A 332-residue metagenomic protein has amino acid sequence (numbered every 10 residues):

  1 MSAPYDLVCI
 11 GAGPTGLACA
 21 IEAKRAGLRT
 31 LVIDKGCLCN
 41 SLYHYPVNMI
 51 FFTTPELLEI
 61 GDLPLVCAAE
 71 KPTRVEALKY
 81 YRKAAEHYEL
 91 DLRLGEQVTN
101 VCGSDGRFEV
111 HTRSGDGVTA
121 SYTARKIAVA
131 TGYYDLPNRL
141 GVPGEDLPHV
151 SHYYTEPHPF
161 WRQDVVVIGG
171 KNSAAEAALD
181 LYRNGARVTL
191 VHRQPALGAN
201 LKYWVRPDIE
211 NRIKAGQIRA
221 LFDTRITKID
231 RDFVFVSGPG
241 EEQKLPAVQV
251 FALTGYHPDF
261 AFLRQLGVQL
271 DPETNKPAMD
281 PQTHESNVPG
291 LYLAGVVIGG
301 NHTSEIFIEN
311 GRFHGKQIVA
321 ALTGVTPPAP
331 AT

Functional and structural regions predicted by a protein language model:
M1-I10, R25, N40, H44 (+5 more regions): FAD-binding core/adjacent interface of flavoenzyme oxidoreductases
S2-Y5, C9-K35, Y153-L197, Q243 (+1 more regions): Rossmann-like dinucleotide/flavin-binding elements
Y5, A12-L90, A175-Y203, D271-E273: Beta1-alpha1 glycine-rich phosphate/pyrophosphate-binding loop at the start of Rossmann-like nucleotide-binding domains
C19, L42, G103, N138-L140 (+4 more regions): Short glycine-/acidic-enriched loop or helix-start segments at secondary-structure transitions that form or flank
A23, Y45-M49, R107, G141-E145 (+5 more regions): Short, glycine/charged-enriched secondary-structure capping and boundary segments
Y80, D208, H314-Q317: Alpha-helical elements of Rossmann-like donor-binding domains used by nucleotide-donor carbohydrate transfer enzymes
H87-A124, R183-T274, T326-T332: A Rossmann-like FAD-binding core segment of flavoenzymes
